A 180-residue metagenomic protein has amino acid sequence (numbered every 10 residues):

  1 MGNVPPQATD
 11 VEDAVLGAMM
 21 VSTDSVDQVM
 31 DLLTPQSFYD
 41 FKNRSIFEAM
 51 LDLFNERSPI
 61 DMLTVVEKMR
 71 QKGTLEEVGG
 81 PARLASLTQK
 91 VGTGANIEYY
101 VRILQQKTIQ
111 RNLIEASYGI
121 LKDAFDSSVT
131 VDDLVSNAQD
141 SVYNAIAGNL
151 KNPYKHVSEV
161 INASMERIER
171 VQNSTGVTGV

Functional and structural regions predicted by a protein language model:
M1-I109: Noncatalytic partner-interaction/assembly domains of nucleic-acid and motor enzyme complexes, especially the accessory
E12, N43, F47, V66 (+4 more regions): Hydrophobic face of alpha-helices
M20, R70, G92, Q105 (+4 more regions): Signal for well-folded cores of large energy- and translation-related assemblies
F41-K42, K72-E77, D126-T130, I146-A147 (+1 more regions): Alpha-helix boundary/capping detector
P81-K151: Extended, charged alpha-helical coiled-coil/arm scaffolds that mediate oligomerization and mechanical coupling in large
N152-V180: The Walker A/P-loop phosphate-binding site
